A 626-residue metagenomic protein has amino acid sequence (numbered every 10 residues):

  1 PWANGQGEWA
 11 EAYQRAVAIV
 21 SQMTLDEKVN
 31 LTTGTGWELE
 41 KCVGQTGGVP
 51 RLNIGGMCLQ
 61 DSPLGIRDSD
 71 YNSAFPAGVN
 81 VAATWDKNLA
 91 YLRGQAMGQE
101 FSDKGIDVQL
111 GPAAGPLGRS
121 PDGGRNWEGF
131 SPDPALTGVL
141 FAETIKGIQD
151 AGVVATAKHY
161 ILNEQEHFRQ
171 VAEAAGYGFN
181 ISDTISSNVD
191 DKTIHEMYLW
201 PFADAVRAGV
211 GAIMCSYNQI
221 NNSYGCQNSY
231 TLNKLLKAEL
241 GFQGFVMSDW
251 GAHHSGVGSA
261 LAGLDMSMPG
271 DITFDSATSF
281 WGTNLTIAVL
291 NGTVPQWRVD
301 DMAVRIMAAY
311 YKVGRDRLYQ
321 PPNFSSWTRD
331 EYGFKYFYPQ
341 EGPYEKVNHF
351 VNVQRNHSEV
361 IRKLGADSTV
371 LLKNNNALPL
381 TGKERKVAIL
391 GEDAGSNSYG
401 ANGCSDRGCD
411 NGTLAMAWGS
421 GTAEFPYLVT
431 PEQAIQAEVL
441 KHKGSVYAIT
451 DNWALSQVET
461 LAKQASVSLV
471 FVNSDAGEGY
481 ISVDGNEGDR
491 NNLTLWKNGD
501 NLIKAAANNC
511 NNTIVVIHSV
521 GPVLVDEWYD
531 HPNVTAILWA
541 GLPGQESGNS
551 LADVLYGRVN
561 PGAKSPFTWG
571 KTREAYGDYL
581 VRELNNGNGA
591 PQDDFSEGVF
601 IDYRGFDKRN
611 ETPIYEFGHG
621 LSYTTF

Functional and structural regions predicted by a protein language model:
P1-F626: Glycoside hydrolase catalytic-domain context in secreted enzymes
